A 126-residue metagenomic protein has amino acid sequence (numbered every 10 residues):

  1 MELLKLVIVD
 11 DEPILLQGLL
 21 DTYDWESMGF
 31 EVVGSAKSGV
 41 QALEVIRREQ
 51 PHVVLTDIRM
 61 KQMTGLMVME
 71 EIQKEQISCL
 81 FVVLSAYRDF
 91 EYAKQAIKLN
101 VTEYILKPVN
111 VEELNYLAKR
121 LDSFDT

Functional and structural regions predicted by a protein language model:
M1-E2, Q76: Short, flexible coil/linker segments at domain boundaries that flank nucleotide/cofactor-interacting
L3-L15, L19-L20: Conserved acidic segment of CheY-like receiver
K5-V7, G34, V82: A structural signal for isolated positions on well-ordered beta-strands in alpha/beta enzyme cores
V9-D10, A36, V54: Conserved sequence signature across two-component system core domains
G18, T22-E26, V45: Alpha-helical interaction/dimerization surfaces of two-component signaling modules
S27-V32: A generic structural motif
V33-V40: Conserved Asp/Asn-Gly motif in the active-site loop of CheY-like receiver
L43-T126: CheY-like receiver
